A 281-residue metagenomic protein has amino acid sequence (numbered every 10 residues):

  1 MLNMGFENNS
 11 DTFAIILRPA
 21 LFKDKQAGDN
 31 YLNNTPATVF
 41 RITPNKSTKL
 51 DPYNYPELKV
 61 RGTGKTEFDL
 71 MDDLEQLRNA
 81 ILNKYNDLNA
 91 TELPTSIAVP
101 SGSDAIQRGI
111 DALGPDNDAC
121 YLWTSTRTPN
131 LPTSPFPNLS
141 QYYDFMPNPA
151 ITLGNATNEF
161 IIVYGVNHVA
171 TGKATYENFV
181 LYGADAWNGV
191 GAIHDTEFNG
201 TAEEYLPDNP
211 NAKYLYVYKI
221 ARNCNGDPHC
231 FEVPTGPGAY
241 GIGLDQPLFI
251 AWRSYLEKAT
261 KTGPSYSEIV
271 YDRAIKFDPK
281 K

Functional and structural regions predicted by a protein language model:
M1-K281: A compositional/structural signature for long, glycine/proline-rich flexible linkers and loops on extracytoplasmic
